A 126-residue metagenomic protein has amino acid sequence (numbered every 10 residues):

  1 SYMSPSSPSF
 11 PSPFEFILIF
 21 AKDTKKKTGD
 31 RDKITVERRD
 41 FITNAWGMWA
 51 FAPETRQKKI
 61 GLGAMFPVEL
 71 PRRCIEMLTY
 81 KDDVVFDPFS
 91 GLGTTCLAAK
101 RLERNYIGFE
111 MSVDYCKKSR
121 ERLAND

Functional and structural regions predicted by a protein language model:
S1-K118, A124: Core catalytic lobe of class I
